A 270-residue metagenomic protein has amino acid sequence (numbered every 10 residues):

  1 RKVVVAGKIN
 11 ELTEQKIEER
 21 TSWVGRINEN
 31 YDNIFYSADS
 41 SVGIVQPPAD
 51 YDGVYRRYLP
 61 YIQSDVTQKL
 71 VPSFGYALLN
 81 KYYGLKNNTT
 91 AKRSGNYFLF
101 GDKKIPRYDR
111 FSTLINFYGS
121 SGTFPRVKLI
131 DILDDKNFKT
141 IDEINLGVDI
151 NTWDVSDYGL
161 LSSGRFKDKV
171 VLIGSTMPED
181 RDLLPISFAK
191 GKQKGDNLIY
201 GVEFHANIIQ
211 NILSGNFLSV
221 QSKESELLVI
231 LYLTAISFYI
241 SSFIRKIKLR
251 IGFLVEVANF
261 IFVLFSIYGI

Functional and structural regions predicted by a protein language model:
R1-Y108, F166-R250: Non-transmembrane functional regions of envelope-associated proteins
E11-T13, K128-L129, N145, D154 (+1 more regions): Short, solvent-exposed coil/turn linker segments
L78-N80, G119-T123, S162-R165: Flexible, solvent-exposed extracytoplasmic
D109-D142: Helix-enriched interaction subdomains in cytosolic or periplasmic regions, typified by TIR/SEFIR signaling/NADase cores
L114, V171-G174, N259: Structured core elements
L133-L161: A Trp-anchored, charged/polar loop motif used as the substrate-binding/catalytic surface of acyl/ester-handling
F238, S242-I270: Hydrophobic transmembrane alpha-helices
